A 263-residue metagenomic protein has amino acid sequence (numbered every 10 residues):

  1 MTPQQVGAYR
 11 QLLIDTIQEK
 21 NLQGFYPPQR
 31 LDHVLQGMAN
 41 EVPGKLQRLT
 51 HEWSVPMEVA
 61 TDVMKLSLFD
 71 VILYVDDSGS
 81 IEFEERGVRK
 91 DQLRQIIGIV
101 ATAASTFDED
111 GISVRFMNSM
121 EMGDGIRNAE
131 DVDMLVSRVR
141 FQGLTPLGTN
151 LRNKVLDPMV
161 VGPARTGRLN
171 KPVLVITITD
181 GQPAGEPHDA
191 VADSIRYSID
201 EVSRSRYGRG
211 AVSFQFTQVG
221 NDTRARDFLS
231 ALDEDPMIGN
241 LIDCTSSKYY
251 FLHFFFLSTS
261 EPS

Functional and structural regions predicted by a protein language model:
M1-S263: Acidic, low-complexity intrinsically disordered regions
